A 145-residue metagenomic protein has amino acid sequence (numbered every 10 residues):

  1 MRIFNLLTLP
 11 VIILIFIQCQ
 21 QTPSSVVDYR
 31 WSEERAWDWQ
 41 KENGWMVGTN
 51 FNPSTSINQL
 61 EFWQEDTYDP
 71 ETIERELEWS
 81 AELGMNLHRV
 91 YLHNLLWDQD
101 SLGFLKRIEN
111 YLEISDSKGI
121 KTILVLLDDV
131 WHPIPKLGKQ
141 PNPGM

Functional and structural regions predicted by a protein language model:
R2-P10: Sec-dependent signal peptide recognition, specifically the positively charged N-region followed immediately by
L9-I12, L96: Enrichment for repetitive, rod-forming helical segments
I15-Q18: C-terminal motif of bacterial Sec signal peptides marking the signal peptidase cleavage site
Q20-S24: Bacterial lipoprotein signal-peptidase II cleavage site
S25-M145: Active-site mouth of glycoside hydrolases
